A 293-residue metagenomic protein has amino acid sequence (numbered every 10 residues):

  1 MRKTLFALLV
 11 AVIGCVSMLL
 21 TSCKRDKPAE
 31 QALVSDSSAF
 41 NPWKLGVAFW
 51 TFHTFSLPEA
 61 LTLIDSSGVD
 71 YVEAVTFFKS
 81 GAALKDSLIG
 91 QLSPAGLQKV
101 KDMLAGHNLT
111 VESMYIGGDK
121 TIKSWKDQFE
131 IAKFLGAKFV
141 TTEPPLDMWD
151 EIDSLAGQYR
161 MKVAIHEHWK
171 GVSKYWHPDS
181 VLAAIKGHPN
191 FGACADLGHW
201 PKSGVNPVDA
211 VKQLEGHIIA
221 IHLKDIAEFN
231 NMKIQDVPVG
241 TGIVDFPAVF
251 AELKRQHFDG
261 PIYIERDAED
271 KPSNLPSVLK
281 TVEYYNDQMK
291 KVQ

Functional and structural regions predicted by a protein language model:
M1-L9: Bacterial N-terminal signal peptides that target proteins for export
R2-K3, C23-F49, H53-Y71, K133-G136 (+3 more regions): Histidine-acidic metal/acid-base catalytic patches
L9-M18: Bacterial N-terminal signal peptides
C23, M103-G192, P201-G204, L275-P276: Active-site acidic/histidine proton-transfer and metal-coordination neighborhood in alpha/beta enzyme cores
A48-F49, L88-I89, I116-G118, V140-T141 (+3 more regions): A generic structural signal for short
T51-H53, T76-F78, G117-K120, P145-M148 (+4 more regions): Active-site-proximal loop/turn and secondary-structure-junction residues that shape catalytic pockets, frequently
E73-K99: Glycine-rich, proline-tolerant flexible connector loops at the mouths of alpha/beta enzymes
A74-T76, V111-M114, K162-E167, C194-A195 (+2 more regions): Short beta-strands and strand-loop turn motifs
